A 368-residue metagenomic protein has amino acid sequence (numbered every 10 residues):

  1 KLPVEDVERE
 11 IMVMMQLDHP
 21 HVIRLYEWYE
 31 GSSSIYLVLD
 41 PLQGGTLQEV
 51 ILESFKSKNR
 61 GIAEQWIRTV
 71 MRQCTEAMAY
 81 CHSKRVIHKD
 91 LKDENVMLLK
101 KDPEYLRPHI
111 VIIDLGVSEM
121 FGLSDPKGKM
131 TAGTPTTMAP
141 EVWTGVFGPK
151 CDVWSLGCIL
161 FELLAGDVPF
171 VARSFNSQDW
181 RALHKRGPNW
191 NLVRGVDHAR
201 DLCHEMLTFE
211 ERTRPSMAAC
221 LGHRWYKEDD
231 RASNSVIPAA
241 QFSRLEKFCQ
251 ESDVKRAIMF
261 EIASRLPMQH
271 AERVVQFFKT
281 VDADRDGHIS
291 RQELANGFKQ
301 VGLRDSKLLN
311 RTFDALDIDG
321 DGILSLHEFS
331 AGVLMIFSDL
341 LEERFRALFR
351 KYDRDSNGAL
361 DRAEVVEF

Functional and structural regions predicted by a protein language model:
W28: Activation-segment/catalytic-loop signature of the eukaryotic protein kinase fold
S33-T46: Conserved short submotifs of the Hanks-type protein kinase catalytic core that shape the nucleotide-binding pocket
V70-M71: Activation segment signature within eukaryotic-like protein kinase domains
G128-E141: Conserved activation segment of eukaryotic-like protein kinases, specifically the C-terminal portion of the activation
D152: Conserved catalytic-loop aspartate of Hanks-type protein kinases
T208-S233: Terminal C-lobe "cap" of eukaryotic-type protein kinase domains
M259, S290-L303, S325-I336, D361-F368: Amphipathic regulatory helices of Ca2+-sensor modules
